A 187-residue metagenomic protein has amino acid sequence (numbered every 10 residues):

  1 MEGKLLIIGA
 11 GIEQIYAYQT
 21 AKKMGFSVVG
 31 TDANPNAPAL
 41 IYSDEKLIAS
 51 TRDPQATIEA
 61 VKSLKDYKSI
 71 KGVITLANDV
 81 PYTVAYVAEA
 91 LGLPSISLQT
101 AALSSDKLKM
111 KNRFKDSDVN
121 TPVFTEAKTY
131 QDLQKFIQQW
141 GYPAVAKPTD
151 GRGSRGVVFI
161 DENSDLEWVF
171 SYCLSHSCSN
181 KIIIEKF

Functional and structural regions predicted by a protein language model:
M1-T100, Q131: ATP-binding N-terminal substructure of ATP-dependent carboxylate-amine bond-forming enzymes
A10-G11, T31-N34, P148-T149, E162 (+1 more regions): Fold-independent oxyanion-binding glycine-rich loops and adjacent beta-strand/coil segments at enzyme active sites
Y18-Q19, K111, Q134, F170: Short amphipathic alpha-helical segments and helix-helix/interface helices
R52, D79, S105, T125-Q131 (+1 more regions): Short beta->alpha linker loops
A60-L64, K135-F136, V169-Y172: CheY-like receiver
E89-G156: A conserved helix-loop-beta module that forms one wall/lid of the active-site cleft in ATP-utilizing catalytic domains
N120-P122, Q139, P143-A146, V158-F187: Conserved ATP-binding module of the ATP-grasp superfamily
